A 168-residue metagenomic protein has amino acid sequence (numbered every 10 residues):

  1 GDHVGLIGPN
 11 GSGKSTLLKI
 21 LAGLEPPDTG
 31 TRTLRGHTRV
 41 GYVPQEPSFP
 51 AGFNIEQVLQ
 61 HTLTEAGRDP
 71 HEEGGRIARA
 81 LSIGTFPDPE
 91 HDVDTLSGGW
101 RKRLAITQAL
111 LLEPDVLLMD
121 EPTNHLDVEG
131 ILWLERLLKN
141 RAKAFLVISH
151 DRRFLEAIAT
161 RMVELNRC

Functional and structural regions predicted by a protein language model:
G1-C168: ABC ATP-binding cassette signature C-motif
